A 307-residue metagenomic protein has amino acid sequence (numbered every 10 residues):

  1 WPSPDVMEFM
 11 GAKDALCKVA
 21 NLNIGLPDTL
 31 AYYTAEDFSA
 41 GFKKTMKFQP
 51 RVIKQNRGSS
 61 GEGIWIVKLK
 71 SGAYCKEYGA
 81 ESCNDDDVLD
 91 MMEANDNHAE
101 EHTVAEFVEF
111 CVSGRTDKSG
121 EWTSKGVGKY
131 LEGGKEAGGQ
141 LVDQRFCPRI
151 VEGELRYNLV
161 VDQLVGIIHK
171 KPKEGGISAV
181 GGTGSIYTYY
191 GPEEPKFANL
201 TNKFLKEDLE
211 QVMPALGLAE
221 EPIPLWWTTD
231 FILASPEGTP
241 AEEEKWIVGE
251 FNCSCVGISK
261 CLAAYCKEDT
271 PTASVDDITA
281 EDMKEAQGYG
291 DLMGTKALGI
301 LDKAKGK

Functional and structural regions predicted by a protein language model:
W1-K47, G58-S59: Conserved N-proximal alpha/beta basic substrate-recognition cap immediately N-terminal to, or forming the N-lobe
V19, T29, I53, Y74-E77: Conserved, well-structured core segments that form the ligand-binding/active-site neighborhood of functional domains
L26, D143, W226-T228, V248: Hydrophobic residues on conserved beta-strands that form the core of alpha/beta folds
M46-K47, R57, G61-A219, D230-G238: Phosphate-binding site of ATP-dependent enzymes
P50, Q140, W246: Hydrophobic "anchor" residues on beta-strands that sit immediately upstream of conserved functional sites
P195, N199-K203, E207, P214-L225 (+1 more regions): C-terminal active-site "lid" helix and adjoining low-complexity regulatory extension at the edge of ATP-using catalytic
